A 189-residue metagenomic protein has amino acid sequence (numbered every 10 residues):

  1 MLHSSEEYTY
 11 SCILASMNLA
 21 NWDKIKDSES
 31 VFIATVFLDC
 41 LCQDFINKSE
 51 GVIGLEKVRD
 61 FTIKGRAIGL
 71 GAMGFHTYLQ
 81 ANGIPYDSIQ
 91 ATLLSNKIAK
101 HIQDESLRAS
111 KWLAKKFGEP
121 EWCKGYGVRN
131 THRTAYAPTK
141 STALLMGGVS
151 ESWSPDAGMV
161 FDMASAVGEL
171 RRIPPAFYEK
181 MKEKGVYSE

Functional and structural regions predicted by a protein language model:
M1-E189: Long, C-terminal-biased catalytic regions of enzyme "large/alpha" subunits
